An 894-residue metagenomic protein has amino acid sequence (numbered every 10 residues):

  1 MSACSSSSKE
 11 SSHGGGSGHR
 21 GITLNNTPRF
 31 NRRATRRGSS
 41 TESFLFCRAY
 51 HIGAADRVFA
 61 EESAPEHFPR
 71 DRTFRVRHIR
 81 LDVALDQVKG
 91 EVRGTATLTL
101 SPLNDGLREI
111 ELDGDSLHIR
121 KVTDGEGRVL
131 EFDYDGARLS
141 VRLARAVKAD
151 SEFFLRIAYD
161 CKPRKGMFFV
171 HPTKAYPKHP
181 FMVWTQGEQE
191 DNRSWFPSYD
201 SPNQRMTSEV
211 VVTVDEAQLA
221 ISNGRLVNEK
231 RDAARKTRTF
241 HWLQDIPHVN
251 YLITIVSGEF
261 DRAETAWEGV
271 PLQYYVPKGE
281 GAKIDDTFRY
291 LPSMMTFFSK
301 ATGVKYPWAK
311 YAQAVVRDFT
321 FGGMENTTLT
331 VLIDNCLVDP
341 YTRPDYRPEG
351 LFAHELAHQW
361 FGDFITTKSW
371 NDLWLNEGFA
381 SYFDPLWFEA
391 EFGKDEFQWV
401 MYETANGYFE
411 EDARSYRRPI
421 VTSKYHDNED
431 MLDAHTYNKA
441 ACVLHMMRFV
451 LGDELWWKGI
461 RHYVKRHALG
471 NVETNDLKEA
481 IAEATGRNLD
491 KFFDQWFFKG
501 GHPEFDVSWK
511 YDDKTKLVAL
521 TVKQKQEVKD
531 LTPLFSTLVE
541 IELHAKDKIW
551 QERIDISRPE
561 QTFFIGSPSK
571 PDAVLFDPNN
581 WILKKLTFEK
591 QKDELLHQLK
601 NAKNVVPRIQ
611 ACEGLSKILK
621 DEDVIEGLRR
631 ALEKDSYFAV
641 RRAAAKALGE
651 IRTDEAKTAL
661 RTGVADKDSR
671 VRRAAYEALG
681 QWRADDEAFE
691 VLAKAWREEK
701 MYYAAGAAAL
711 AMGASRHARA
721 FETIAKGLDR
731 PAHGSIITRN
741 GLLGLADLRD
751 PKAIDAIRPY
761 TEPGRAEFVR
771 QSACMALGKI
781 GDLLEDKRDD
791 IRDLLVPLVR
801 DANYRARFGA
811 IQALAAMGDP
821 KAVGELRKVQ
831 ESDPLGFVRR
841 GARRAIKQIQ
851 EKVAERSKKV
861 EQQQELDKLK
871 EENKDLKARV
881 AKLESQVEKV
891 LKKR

Functional and structural regions predicted by a protein language model:
A3, K9-H13, G18, N25 (+3 more regions): Hydrophobic alpha-helical and helix-loop surface patches within well-folded domains that function as non-catalytic
C4, H13, G18-A309, N335 (+8 more regions): Acidic/His-enriched low-complexity segments
T27, V214, L219, K278 (+5 more regions): Non-catalytic accessory/interaction domains
N580-K584, V606-K620, R630, A639-T653 (+12 more regions): Structural detector for internal amphipathic alpha-helices that build alpha-solenoid repeat scaffolds
F588-Q598, D621-E633, T653-A665, R683-R697 (+5 more regions): Amphipathic alpha-helical scaffolding segments comprising HEAT/armadillo-like alpha-solenoid repeats
K603-N604, S636-Y637, K667-D668, K700-M701 (+4 more regions): Short inter-helical turns and helix N-cap capping residues of alpha-solenoid HEAT/ARM repeat scaffolds
R827-P834, K847-Q850: TPR/TPR-like (Sel1-like) alpha-helical repeat modules
A854-R894: Long, leucine- and charge-enriched amphipathic alpha-helices that form heptad-repeat coiled-coil/leucine-zipper-like
